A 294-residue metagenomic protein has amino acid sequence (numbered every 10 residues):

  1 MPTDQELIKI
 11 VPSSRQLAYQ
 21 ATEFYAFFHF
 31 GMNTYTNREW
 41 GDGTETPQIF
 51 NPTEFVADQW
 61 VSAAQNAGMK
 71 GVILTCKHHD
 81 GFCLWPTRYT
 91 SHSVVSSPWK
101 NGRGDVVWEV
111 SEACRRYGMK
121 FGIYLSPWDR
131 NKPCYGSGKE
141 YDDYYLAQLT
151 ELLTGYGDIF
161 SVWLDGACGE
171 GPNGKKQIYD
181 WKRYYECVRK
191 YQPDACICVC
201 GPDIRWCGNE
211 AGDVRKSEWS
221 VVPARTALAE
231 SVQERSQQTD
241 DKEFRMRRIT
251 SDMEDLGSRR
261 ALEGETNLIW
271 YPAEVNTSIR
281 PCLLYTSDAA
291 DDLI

Functional and structural regions predicted by a protein language model:
M1-A290: Mature catalytic domains of secreted/periplasmic carbohydrate-active enzymes
